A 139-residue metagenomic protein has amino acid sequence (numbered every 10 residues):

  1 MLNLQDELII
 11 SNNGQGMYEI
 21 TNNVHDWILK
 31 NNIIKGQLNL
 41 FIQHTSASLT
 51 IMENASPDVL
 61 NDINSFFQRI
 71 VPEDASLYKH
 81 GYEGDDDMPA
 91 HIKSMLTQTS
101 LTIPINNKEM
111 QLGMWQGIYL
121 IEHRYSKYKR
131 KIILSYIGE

Functional and structural regions predicted by a protein language model:
M1-E139: Active-site histidine-anchored catalytic micro-motif
